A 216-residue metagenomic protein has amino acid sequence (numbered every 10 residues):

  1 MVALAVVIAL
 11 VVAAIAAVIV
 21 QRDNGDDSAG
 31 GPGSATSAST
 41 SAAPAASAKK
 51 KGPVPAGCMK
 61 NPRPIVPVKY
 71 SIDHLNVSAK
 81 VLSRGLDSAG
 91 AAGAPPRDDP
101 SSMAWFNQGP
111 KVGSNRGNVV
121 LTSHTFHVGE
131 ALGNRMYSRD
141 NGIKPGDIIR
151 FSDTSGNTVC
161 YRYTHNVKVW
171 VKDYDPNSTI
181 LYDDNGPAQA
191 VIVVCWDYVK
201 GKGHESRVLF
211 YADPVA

Functional and structural regions predicted by a protein language model:
M1-I8: N-terminal export and membrane-targeting signals
A16, R22-G25, G30-R150, H165-A216: Solvent-exposed, non-transmembrane regions of membrane-associated and secreted proteins
N157-T164: Short, Lys/Arg- and Gly-enriched loop/turn segments at beta-strand edges
